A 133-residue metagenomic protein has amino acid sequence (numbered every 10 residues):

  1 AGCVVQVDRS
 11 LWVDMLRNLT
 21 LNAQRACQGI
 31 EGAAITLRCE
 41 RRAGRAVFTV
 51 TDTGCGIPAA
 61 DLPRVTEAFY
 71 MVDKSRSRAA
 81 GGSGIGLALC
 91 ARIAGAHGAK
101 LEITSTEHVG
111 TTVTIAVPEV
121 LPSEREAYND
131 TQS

Functional and structural regions predicted by a protein language model:
V4-V7: Conserved micro-motifs of the catalytic ATP-binding
N22-C27: Short helix-loop "hinge" at the ATP-lid/N-box region of the Bergerat-fold HATPase_c
G32-G44: Short beta-strand/loop element within the Bergerat-fold HATPase_c
D52: Acidic ATP/Mg2+-coordinating residue in the GHKL
I57-M71, N129: Short conserved segment of the HATPase_c
G86, C90: Short alpha-helical Gxxx[C/S/T] motif in the catalytic ATP-binding
